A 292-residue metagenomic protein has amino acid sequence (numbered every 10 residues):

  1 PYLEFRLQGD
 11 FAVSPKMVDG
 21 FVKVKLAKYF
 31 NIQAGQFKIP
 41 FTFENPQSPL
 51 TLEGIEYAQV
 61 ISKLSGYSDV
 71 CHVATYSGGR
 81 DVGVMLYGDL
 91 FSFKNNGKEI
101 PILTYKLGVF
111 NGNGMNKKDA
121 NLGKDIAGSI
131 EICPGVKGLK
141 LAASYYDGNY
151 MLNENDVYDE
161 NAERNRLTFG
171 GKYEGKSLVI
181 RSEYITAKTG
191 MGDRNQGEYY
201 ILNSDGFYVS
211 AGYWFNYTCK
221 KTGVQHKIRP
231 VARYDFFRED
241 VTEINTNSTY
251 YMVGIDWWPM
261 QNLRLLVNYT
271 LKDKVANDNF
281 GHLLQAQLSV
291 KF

Functional and structural regions predicted by a protein language model:
P1-M115, L122-K124, E131-K140, Y208-K221 (+3 more regions): Outer membrane beta-barrel
R6, F21, Q36, G135 (+1 more regions): Outer-membrane beta-barrel pore domains
N111-N116, N153-V157: Surface-exposed cleft-lining segments at the edges of enzyme active sites
K118-A120, Q287: Hydrophobic secondary-structure block in the mid-to-C-terminal portion of proteins
I126-S129, L167: Short, hydrophobic/aromatic alpha-helical segments in well-folded domains
